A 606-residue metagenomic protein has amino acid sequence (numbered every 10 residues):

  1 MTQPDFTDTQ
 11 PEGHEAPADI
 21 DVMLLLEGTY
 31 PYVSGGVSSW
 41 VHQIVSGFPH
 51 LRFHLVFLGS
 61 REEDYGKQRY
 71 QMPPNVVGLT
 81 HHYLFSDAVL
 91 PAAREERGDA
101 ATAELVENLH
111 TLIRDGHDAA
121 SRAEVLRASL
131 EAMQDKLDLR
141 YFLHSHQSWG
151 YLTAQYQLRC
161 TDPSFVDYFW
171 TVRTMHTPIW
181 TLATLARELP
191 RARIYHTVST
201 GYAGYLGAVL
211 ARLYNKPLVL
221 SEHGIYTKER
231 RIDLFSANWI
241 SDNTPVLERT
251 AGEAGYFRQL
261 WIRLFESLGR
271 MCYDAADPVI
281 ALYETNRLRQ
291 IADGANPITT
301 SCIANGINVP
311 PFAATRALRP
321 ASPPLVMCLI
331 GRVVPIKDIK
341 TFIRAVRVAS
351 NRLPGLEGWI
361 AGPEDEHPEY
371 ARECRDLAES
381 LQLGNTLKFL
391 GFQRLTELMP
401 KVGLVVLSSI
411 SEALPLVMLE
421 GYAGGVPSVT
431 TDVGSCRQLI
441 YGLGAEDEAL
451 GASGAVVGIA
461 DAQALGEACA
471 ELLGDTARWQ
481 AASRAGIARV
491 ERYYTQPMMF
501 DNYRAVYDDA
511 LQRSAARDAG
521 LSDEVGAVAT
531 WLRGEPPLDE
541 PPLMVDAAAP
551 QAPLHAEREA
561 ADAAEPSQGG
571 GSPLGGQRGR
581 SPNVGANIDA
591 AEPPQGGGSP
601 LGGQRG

Functional and structural regions predicted by a protein language model:
A211, A464, E471, R478-Y493 (+2 more regions): A short, well-ordered alpha-helix in the C-terminal region of glycosyltransferases
E248-G255, A371-F392: Nucleotide-activated donor-binding/catalytic signature segment of Leloir-type glycosyltransferases, i.e., the conserved
R263, I307-N308, G384-P400, A460: Conserved active-site histidine-acidic residue motif and adjacent donor-binding/catalytic loop of glycosyltransferases
T285, G306: Carbohydrate-associated surface elements
F312, R316-V348, W359: Conserved donor-binding/catalytic core segment of Leloir-type glycosyltransferases
E357-E373: Glycosyltransferase donor-sugar binding loop
I410: Aromatic "clamp/platform" in nucleotide-sugar-dependent glycosyltransferases that forms part of the donor/acceptor
R437-A470: Change "using UDP/GDP/dTDP sugars" to "using nucleotide sugars
